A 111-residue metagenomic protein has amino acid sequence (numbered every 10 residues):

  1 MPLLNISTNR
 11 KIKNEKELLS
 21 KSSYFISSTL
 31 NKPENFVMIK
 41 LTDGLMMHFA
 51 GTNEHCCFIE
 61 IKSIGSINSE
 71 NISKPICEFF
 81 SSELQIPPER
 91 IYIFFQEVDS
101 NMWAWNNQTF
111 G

Functional and structural regions predicted by a protein language model:
M1-G111: Interaction-mediating elements
